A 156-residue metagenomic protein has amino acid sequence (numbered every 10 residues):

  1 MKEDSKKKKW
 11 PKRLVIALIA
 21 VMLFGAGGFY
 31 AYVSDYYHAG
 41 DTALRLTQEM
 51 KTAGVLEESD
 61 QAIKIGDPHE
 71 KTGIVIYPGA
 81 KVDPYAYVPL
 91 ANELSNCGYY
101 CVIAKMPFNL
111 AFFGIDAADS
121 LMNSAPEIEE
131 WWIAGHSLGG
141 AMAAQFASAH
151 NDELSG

Functional and structural regions predicted by a protein language model:
M1-W10: N-terminal Lys/Arg-rich, disordered targeting/topogenic segments
L14-Y30: Hydrophobic membrane-insertion alpha-helices, especially the h-region of bacterial N-terminal signal peptides
L56-K71, M122-E127: Short beta-strand-to-loop junctions in surface cap/lid or active-site-entrance loops
K71-G79: Short beta-strand element of the alpha/beta-hydrolase
A80-L90, M106: The serine-hydrolase catalytic nucleophile loop
A91-A111: Conserved alpha/beta-hydrolase
G135-A143: Gly/Ala-rich beta-loop-alpha elbow adjacent to hydrolase catalytic centers
D152-G156: A conserved short beta-strand
